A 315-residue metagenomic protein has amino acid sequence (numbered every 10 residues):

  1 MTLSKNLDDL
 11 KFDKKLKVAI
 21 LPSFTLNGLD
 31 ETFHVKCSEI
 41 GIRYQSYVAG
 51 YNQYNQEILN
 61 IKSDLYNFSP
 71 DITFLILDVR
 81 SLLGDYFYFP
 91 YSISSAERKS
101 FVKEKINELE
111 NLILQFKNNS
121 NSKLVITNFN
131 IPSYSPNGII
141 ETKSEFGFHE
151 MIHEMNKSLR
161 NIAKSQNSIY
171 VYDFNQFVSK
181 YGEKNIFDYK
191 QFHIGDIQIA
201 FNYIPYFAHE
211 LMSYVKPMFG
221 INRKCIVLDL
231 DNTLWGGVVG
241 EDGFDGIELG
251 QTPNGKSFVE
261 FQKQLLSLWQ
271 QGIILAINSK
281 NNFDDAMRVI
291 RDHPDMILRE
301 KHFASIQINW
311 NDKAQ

Functional and structural regions predicted by a protein language model:
M1-V227, L234-I247, M296: Extracellular glycan-modifying ectodomains
T25-L29, K105, A200-F207, N254-S257 (+2 more regions): Phosphate/oxyanion-binding active-site loops and adjacent basic polyanion-contact surfaces
C225-V227, D231-A314: Alpha-helical substrate-recognition element adjacent to the catalytic core
